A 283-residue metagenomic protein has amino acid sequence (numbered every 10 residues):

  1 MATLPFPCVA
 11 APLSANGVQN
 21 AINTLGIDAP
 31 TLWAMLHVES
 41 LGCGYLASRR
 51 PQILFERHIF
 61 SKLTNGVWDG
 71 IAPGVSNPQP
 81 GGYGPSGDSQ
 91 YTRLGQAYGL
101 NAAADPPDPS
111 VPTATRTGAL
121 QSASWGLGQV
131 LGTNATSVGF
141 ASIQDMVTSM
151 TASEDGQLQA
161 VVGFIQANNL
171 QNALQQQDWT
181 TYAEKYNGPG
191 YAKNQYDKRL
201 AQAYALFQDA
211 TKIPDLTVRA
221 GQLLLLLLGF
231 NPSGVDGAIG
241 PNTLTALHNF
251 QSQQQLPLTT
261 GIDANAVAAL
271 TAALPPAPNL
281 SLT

Functional and structural regions predicted by a protein language model:
M1, A268-T283: Viral virion structural and adsorption modules
A2-K212, G261: Catalytic glycan-binding domains that act on GlcNAc-containing polysaccharides
T3, Y98, G221, A269-L270: Intrinsic disorder/low-complexity segments
V18, Y91, G221-Q222, V267: Generic structural marker for isolated residues within well-ordered, non-membrane alpha-helices of soluble domains
A21, F164, G221-L224, F250: Residues within well-ordered alpha helices
Q121, Q144, M150-A152, A205-G237 (+1 more regions): Acidic, Ser/Thr/Pro/Gly-enriched interdomain connector segments
Q176, T211-R219, L226-A272: Short acidic, glycine/serine/threonine-rich helix-capping segments at coil-helix boundaries
